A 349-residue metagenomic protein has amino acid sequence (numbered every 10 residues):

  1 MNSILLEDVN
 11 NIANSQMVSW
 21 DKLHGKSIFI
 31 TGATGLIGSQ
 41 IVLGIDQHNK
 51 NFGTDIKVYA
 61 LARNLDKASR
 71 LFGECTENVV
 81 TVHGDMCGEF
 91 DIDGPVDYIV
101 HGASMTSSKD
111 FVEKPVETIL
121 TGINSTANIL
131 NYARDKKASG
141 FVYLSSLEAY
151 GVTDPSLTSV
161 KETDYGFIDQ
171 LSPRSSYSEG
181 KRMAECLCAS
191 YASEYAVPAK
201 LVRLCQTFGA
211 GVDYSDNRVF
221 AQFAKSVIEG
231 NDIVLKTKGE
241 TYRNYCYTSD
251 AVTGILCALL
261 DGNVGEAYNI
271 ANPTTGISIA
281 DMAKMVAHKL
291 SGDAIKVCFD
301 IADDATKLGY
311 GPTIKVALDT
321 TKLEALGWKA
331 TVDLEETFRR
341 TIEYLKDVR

Functional and structural regions predicted by a protein language model:
M1-K22, L43, G53-I56, D333-R349: Amphipathic terminal alpha-helices
S27-Q47: N-terminal Rossmann NAD(P)H-binding glycine-rich loop of SDR-like oxidoreductase domains
H83-T121: NAD(P)H-binding glycine-rich loop region in Rossmannoid oxidoreductase-like domains and their noncatalytic homologs
H101, A127-S175: Conserved Rossmann-fold NAD(P)-dependent oxidoreductase catalytic core, especially the SDR/UDP-sugar
S125-N128, G140, M183-A184, Y247-D250: Conserved cofactor-binding/catalytic machinery of classical short-chain dehydrogenase/reductase
T153-T163, C186-N244, T248-L259, I279 (+1 more regions): NAD(P)-dependent short-chain dehydrogenase/reductase
S176, G180: Active-site helix of classical SDR
V227-R349: C-terminal substrate-binding subdomain of Rossmann-fold SDR/epimerase-dehydratase oxidoreductases
